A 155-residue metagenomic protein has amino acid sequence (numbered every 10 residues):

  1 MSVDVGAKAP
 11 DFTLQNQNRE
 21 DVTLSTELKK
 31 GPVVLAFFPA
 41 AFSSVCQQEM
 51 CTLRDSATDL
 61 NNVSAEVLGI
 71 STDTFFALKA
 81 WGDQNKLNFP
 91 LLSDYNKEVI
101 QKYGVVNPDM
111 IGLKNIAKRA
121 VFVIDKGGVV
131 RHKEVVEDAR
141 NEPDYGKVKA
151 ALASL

Functional and structural regions predicted by a protein language model:
M1-L155: Chalcogenol-based redox active-site neighborhoods
